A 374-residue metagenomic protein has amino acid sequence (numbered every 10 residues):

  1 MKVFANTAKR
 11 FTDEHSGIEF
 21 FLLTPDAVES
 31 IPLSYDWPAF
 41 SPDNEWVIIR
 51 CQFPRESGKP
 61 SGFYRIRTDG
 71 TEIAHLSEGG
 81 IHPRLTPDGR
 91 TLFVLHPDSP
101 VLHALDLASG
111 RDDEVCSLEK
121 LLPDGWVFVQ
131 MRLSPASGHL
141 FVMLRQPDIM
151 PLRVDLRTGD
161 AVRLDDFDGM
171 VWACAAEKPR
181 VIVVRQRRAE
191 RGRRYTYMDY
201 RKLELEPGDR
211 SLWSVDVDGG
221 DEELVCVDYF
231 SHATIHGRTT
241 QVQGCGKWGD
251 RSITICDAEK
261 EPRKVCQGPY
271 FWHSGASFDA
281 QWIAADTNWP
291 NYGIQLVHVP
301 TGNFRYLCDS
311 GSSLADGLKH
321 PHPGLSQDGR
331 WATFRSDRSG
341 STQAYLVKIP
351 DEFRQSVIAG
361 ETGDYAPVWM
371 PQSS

Functional and structural regions predicted by a protein language model:
M1-F21: Blade/loop signatures of beta-propeller domains
V3, C51-G58, R145, V184-P207 (+2 more regions): Short, conserved, GDST-rich strand-edge loop motifs in beta-rich repeat architectures
N44-I48, L92, L140, V181-I182 (+3 more regions): Hydrophobic beta-strand positions that form the internal "hydrophobic ladder" of WD40/Gbeta-like beta-propeller blades
F53-S57, D98-V101, R145-I149, R188-G192 (+3 more regions): Short glycine/acidic-enriched loop and turn motifs that connect beta-strands
S77-R90, V94-L152, G159-V171: Asp-box/WD-like beta-propeller blade repeats and closely related beta-sheet repeat scaffolds
D228-Y229, C266-G275, G302-L325, G363-D364: Conserved blade-ending motifs and adjacent loop-strand segments that build the rim/top face of beta-propeller domains
W248-S252, R263-N303: Loop/turn-rich, solvent-exposed surfaces of beta-rich toroidal or solenoidal domains
K319-S374: Blade-level signature of beta-propeller repeat domains, shared across WD40, Kelch, NHL, RCC1 and BNR/Asp-box propellers
